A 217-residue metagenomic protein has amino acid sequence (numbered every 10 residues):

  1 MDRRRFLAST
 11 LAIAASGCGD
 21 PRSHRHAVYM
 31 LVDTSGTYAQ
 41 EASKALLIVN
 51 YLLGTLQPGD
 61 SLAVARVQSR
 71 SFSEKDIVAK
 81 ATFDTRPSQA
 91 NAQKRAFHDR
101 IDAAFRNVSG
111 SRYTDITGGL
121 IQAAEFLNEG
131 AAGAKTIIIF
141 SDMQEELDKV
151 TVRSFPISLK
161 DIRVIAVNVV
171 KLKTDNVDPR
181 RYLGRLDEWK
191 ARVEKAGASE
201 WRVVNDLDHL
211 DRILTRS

Functional and structural regions predicted by a protein language model:
M1-I13: N-terminal secretory signal peptides and thylakoid transit peptides that target proteins across membranes
G19-P21: Bacterial signal peptide processing site
H24-T85, T136-I138, L207-L210: Von Willebrand factor
H26, S111-D161: Exposed acidic/Ser/Thr-rich ligand/metal-binding surfaces
Y38-E41, F72-K75, E145-T151, K173-N176 (+1 more regions): Extracytoplasmic/secreted cell-surface and envelope-processing proteins
D84-A134, L172: Von Willebrand factor
Q144-E188: VWA/integrin I-like adhesion module and closely mimicked acidic/polar interface patches used
G184-S217: C-terminal helix of von Willebrand factor
